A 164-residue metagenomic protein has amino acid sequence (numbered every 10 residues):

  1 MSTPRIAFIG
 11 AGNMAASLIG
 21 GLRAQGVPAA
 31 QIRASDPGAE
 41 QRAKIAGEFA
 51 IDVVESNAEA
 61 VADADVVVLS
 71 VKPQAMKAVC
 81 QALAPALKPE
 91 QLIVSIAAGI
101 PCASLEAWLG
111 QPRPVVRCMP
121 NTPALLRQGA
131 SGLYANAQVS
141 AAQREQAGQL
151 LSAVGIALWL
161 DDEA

Functional and structural regions predicted by a protein language model:
M1-E55, E59-D63, Q128-G129, I156: NAD(P)+-binding Rossmann beta1-loop-alpha1 motif at the extreme N-terminus of oxidoreductases
N13, A39-Q41, Q74-A75, I100 (+1 more regions): Short alpha-helical
L22-A24, G47-A50, Q81-P85, E106-P112 (+1 more regions): Short, glycine/charged-enriched secondary-structure capping and boundary segments
R33, V116-G132: Active-site capping/gating segments
R33, V54, V94, V116-C118 (+1 more regions): Hydrophobic/aromatic beta-strand patches that form the interior of the parallel beta-sheet core in alpha/beta enzyme
D52-L109: Rossmann-fold NAD(P) dinucleotide-binding segment
S104-P114, A130-A164: Internal alpha-helical scaffold of NAD(P)-dependent oxidoreductase catalytic cores
